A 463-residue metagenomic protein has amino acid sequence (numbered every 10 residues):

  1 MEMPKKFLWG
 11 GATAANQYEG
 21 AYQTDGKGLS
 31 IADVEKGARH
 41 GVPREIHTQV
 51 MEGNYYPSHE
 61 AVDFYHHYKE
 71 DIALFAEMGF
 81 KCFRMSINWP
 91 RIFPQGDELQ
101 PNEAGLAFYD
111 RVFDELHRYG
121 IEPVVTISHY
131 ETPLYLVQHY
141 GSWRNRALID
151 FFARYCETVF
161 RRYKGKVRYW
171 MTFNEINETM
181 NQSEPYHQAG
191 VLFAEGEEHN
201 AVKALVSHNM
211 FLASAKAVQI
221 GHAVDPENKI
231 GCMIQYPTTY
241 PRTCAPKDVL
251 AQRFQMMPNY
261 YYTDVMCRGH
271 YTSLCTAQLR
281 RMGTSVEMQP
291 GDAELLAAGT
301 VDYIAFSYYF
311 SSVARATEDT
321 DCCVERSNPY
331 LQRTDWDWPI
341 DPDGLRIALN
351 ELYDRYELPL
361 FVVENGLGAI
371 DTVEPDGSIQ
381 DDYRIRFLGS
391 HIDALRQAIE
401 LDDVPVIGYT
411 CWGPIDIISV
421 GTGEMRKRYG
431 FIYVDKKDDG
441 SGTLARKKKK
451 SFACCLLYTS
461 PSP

Functional and structural regions predicted by a protein language model:
E2-P43, Q95-D97, L106-S460: Active-site region of glycoside hydrolase catalytic domains
A21-A104, Y109: Active-site-adjacent substrate/metal-binding segments within catalytic domains of carbohydrate-active enzymes
